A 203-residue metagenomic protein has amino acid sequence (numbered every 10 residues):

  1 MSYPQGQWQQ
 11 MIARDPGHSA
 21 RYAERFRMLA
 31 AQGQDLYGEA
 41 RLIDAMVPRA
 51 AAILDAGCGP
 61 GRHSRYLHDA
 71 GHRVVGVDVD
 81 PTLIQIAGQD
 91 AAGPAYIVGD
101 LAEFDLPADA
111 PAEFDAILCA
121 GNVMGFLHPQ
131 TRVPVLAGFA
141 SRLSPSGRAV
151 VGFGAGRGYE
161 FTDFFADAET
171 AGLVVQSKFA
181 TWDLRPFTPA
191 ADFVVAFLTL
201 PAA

Functional and structural regions predicted by a protein language model:
M1-R49: Conserved class I S-adenosyl-L-methionine
A50-G59: Conserved class I S-adenosyl-L-methionine
P60-F104: Class I SAM-dependent methyltransferase SAM/SAH-binding core
L106-A116: A short acidic, Gly/Pro-enriched loop at the edge of an enzyme's catalytic core that lines a small-molecule cofactor
D115-Q130: A short SAM/SAH-binding and catalytic strip from SAM-dependent methyltransferases
V133-P145: A short glycine-rich, Lys/Arg-flanked "PGG" loop and its adjoining helix->strand segment in the class I
S146-F153: Conserved beta-strand signature within the Rossmann-like core of class I S-adenosyl-L-methionine
L173-A203: Class I S-adenosyl-L-methionine
